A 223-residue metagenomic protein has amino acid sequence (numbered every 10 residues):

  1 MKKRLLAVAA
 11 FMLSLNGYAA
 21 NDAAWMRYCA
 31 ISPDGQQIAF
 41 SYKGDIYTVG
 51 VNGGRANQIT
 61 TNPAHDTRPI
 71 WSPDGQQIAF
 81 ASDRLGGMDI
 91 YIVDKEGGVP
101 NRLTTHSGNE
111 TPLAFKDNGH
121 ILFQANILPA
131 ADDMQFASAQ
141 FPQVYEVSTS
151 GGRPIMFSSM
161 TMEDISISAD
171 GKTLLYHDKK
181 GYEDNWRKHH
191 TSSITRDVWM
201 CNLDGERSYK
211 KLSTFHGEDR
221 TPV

Functional and structural regions predicted by a protein language model:
K2-V8: Sec-dependent signal peptide recognition, specifically the positively charged N-region followed immediately by
A10-Y18: Hydrophobic h-region of N-terminal signal peptides that target proteins for export in Gram-negative bacteria
N21-D22, S41-Y47, R55, T60-D66 (+9 more regions): A flexible loop/linker signature enriched in serine peptidases of the S9 family
N21-G35: Short N-terminal segments immediately surrounding and downstream of signal-peptide cleavage
D34-Q36, D74-Q76, N118-H120, D170-K172: Short coil/turn segments that connect the beta-strands within blades of beta-propeller domains
V51: Short, conserved catalytic or interaction motifs in soluble domains
